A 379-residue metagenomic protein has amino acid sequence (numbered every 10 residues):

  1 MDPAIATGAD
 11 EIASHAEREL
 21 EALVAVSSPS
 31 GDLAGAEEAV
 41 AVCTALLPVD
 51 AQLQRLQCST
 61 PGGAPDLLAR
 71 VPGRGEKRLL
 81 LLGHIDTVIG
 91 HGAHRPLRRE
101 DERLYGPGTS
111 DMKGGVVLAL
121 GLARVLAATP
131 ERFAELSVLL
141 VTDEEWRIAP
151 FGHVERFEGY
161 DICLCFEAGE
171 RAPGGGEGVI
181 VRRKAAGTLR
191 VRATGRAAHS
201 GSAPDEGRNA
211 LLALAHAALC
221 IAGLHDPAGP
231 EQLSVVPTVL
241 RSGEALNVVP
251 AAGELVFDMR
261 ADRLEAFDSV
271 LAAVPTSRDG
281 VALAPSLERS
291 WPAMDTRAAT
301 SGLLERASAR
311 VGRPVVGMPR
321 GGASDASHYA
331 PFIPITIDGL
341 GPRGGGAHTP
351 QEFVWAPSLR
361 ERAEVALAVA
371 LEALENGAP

Functional and structural regions predicted by a protein language model:
D2-P107, A128-R132: Acidic/His- and Gly-rich active-site-bordering loop/insert found across diverse amide/peptide-bond hydrolases
E76-L140, E158-Y160, P350, W355 (+1 more regions): Active-site metal-coordination/substrate-binding segment of hydrolases, especially metallo-dependent peptidases
D86-E100, R182-R192, R306, G341-P342: Acidic-glycine-rich active-site phosphate/pyrophosphate-binding loop
M112-R183, L374, A378: Acidic/histidine-rich catalytic neighborhood of metal-dependent amide-processing enzymes
G169-R171, V191-A198, G339-H348: A glycine-centered beta->alpha junction motif in the catalytic cores of kinase/phosphotransferase enzymes
A203-L240, L246-V249, A261-A284, T300: Acidic-enriched catalytic cores of C-N bond-cleaving enzymes acting on peptides and small amides
A218-P227, A282, S290-I337: Active-site-adjacent substrate-binding region of metalloamidase/peptidase-like peptide-processing proteins
R313-N376: Zn-dependent metallopeptidase/amidohydrolase metal-coordination segment
